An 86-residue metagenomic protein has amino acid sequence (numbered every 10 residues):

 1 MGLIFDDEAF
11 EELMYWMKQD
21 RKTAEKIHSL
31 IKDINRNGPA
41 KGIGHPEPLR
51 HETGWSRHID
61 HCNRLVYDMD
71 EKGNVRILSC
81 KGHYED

Functional and structural regions predicted by a protein language model:
G2, E8-E25, S56-R64, D68-D86: Enriched for short, Lys/Arg-rich terminal
G2-L3, E47: Residues that recognize and position ribonucleotide moieties
A24-K32: PIN-domain endoribonuclease scaffold, especially VapC-family toxins
K32-H58: A short, surface-exposed loop/turn module that caps and links secondary-structure elements
